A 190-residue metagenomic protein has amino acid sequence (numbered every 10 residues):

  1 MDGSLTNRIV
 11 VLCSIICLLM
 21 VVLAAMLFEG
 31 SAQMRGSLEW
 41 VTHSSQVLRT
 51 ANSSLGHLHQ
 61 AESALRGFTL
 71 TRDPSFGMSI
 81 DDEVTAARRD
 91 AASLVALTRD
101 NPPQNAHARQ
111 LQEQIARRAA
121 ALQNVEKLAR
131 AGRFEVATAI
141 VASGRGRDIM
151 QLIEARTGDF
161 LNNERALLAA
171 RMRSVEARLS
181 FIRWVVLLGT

Functional and structural regions predicted by a protein language model:
M1-L5: Short, Lys/Arg-rich, polar N-terminal cytosolic tail immediately upstream of the first transmembrane signal-anchor
I9-Q60, L97-I115, R178-I182: Amphipathic alpha-helical segments and their boundaries
I15-L19, V84-T85, G189: Transmembrane alpha-helical core residues of multi-pass small-molecule transporters, especially secondary transporters
F28-S31, N163, A169-A170: Juxtamembrane or sensor-core-proximal signal-transducing alpha helices that couple sensory domains to cytosolic
H57, A61, F68, G77-N163 (+1 more regions): Heptad-repeat alpha-helical coiled-coil/4-helix-bundle sensor or tether segments in soluble regions
R72-P74: Short loop-to-helix capping motifs
L167-T190: Selective recognition of signaling/oligomerization transmembrane alpha-helices
